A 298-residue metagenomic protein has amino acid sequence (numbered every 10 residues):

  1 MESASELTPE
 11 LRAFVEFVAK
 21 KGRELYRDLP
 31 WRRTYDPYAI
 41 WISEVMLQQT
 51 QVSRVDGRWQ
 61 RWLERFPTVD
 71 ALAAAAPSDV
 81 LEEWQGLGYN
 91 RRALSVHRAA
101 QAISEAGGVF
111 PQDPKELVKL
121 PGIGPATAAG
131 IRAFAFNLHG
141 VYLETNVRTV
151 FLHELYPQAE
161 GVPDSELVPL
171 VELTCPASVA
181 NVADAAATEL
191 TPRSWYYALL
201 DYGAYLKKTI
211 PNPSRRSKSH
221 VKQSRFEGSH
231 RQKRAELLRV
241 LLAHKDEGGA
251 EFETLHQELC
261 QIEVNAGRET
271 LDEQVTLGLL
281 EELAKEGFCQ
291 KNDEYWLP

Functional and structural regions predicted by a protein language model:
E2: Non-catalytic, usually N-terminal nucleic-acid engagement modules in DNA/RNA processing proteins
T8-E10, F14-Q232, H244-G249, E253-E263 (+1 more regions): Catalytic cores of DNA base-excision repair glycosylases
L237: Flexible loop/N-cap segments at domain edges
V240-L241: A hydrophobic, small-residue-rich beta->alpha segment in the mid-to-C-terminal subdomain of diverse proteins
L277-L279: Phosphate-binding active sites in nucleotide-utilizing proteins
E281-Y295: A short, conserved structural fragment
P298: Oxyanion/phosphate-interacting regions
